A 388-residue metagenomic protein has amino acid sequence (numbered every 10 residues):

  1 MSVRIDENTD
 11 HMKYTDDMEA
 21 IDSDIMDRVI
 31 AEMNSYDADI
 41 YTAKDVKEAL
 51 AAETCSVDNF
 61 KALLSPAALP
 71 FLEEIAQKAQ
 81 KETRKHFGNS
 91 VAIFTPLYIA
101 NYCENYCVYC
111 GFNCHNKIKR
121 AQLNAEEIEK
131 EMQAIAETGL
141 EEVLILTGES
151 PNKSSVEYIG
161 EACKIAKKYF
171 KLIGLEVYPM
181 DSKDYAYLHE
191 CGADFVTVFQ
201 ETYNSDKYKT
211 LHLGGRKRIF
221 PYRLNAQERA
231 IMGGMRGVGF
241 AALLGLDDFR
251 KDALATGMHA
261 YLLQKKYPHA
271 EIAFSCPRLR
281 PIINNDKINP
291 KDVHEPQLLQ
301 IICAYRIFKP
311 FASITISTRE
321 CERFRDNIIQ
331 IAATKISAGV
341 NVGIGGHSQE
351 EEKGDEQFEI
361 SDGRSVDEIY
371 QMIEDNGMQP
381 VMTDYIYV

Functional and structural regions predicted by a protein language model:
M1-A68, K265-V388: Auxiliary Fe-S-binding modules of radical SAM enzymes
F71-A92: Short, charged low-complexity linear segments at domain edges
A79, C107, I145, V198 (+4 more regions): Conserved, mostly hydrophobic/aromatic
Q80, T95, M132, I159-C163 (+6 more regions): Generic structural signal for well-ordered alpha-helices, preferentially at hydrophobic/aromatic core positions
K85-E127: Canonical Radical SAM [4Fe-4S] cluster-binding loop centered on the CxxxCxxC motif and its immediate flanking residues
C114-A230, R236-F240, L246, P268-S275: Core AdoMet radical
S182-E190, D247-Y261, C321-I331: Catalytic cores of alpha/beta
H189-F195, G234-R236, P310, Q330-S337: Glycine-enriched alpha-helix->loop->beta-strand junction motifs that scaffold or abut catalytic
